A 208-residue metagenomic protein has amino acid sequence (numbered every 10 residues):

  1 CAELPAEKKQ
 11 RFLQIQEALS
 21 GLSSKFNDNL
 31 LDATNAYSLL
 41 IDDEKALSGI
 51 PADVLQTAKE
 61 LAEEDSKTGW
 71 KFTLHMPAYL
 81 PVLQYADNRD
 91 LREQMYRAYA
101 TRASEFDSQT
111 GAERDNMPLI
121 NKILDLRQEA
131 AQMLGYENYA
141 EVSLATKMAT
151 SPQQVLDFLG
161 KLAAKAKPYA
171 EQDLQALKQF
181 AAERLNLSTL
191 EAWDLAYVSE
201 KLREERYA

Functional and structural regions predicted by a protein language model:
C1-L30: Extended, charged alpha-helical coiled-coil/arm scaffolds that mediate oligomerization and mechanical coupling in large
L4, G111-D115, F158: Non-transmembrane, amphipathic alpha-helical segments
E7, M76, Y99, S104-S108 (+2 more regions): Substrate/cofactor-recognition hotspot
F12, P81-Q84, E141-V142: Short helix/loop capping segments that flank catalytic or ligand/cofactor-binding pockets
A18-G21, D28, D32-T73, N121 (+1 more regions): Active-site-proximal, well-structured secondary-structure segments within enzyme catalytic domains
E64-E105, L195, S199: Active-site-adjacent "gating/activation" loops or surface patches in catalytic cores
Y79-V82, Q109-E113, L144-V155: Second-shell loop/turn segments in exported
L124-R127: Short acidic, Pro/Gly- and aromatic-enriched capping/linker segments at domain boundaries
